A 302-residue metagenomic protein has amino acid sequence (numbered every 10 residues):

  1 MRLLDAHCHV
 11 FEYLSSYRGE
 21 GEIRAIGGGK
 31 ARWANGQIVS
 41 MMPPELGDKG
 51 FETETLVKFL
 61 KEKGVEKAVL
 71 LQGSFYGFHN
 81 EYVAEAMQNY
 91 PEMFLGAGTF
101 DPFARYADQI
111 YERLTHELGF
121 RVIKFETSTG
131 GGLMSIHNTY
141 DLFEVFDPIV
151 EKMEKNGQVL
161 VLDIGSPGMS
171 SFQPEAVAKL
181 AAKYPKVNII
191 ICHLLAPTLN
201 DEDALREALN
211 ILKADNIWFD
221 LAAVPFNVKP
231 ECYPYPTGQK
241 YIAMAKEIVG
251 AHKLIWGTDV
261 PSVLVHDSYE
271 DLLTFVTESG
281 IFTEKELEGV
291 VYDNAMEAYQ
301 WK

Functional and structural regions predicted by a protein language model:
M1-A6, S15-R18, E22-E62, E66-K67 (+2 more regions): Mid-to-C-terminal alpha-helical segments outside catalytic/metal-binding sites
H7, L60, V83, L114 (+6 more regions): Conserved, mostly hydrophobic/aromatic
H7-Y13, D163, H193: Histidine-centered divalent metal-coordination motifs
F11-Y13, F75-F78, F103-Y106, G130-G132 (+4 more regions): Active-site environment of divalent metal-dependent phosphoester hydrolases
K49-K58, A104-T115, A204: Short, acidic/polar
E66-K67, S74-G168, D220-V224: Active-site gating/metal-coordination segments in enzymes
V83-Q88, M93, A178-I190, E270-S279: Short, electropositive alpha-helical surface patch
V122, N138-I255: Catalytic pocket-lining loop regions of alpha/beta-barrel enzymes, especially the amidohydrolase/enolase/GH5 lineages
